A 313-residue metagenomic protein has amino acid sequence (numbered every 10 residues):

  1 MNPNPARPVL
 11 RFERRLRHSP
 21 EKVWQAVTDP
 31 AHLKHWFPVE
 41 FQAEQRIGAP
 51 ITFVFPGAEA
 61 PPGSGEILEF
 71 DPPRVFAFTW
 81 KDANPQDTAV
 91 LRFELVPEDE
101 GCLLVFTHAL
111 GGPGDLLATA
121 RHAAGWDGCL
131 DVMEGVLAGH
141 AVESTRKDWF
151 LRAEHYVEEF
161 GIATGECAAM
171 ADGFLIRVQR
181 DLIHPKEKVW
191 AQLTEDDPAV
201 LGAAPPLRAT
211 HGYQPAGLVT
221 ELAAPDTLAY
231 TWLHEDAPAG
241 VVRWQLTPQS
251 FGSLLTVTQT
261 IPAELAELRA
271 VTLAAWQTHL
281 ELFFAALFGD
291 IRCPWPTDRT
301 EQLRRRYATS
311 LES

Functional and structural regions predicted by a protein language model:
M1-P5, D99-L103, H108-K188, T194 (+2 more regions): Terminal "cap-and-tail" regions of soluble proteins that handle hydrophobic small molecules
R11-F12, H18-K22, D29-E66, P73-V75 (+5 more regions): Short beta-edge strand/loop motif at the mouth of beta-sheet-based domains
A43, E59, N84-D87, G114 (+1 more regions): Short glycine/serine/proline-enriched coil/turn segments at secondary-structure junctions
F53-E69, P73-T107, A123-A124: Active-site-adjacent scaffolding segments
S64-L68, V90-P97, R180, G217-T220 (+1 more regions): Hydrophobic/aromatic beta-strand elements that line small-molecule binding cavities or substrate pockets in beta-rich
W80-N84, P97, H108-L110, W232-D236 (+2 more regions): A short beta-strand motif that forms part of the nucleic acid-binding face of small beta-barrel RNA-binding folds
G212-T256: Extended hydrophobic/aromatic segments used for targeting, binding, or gating
